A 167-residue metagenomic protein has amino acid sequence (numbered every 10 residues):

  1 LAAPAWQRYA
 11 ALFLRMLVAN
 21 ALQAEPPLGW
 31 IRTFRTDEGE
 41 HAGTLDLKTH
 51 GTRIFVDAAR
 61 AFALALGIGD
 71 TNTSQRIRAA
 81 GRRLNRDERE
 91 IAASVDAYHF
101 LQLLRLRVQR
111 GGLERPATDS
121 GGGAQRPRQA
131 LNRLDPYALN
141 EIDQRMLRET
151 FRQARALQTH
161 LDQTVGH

Functional and structural regions predicted by a protein language model:
L1-H167: A nucleotide- and high-energy phosphate-metabolite-utilizing enzyme signature
